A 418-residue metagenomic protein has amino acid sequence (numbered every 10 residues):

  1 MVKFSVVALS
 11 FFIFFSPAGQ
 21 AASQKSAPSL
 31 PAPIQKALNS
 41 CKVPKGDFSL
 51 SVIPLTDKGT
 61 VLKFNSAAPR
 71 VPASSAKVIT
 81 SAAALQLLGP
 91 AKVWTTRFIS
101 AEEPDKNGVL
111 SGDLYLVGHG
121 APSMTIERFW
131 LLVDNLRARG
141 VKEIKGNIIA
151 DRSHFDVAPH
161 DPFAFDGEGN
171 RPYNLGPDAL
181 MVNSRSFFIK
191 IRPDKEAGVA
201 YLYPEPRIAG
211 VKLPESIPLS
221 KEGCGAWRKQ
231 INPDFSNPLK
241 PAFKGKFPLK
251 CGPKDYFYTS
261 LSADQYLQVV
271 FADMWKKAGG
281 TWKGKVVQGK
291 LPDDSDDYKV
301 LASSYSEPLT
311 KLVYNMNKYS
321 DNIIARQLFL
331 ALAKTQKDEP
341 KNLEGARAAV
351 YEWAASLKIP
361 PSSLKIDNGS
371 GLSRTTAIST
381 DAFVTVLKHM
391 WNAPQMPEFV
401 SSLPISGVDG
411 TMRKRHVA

Functional and structural regions predicted by a protein language model:
S5-S16: Bacterial N-terminal signal peptides
A21-P33, A37, L55-T56, T380 (+1 more regions): Large, well-folded core regions of big proteins
A22-N39, L87-P361: Conserved serine DD-peptidase/penicillin-binding transpeptidase domain and beta-lactam-recognizing active-site
N39-F64, V287: A short, well-structured edge-of-sheet supersecondary motif
V61-F64, Y319, F329-A418: Small-residue-rich helix-loop
K63-A83: Short active-site loop at a secondary-structure junction that contains or immediately precedes the catalytic residue(s)
V78-A83, Y266, V270, A382-T385: Short amphipathic alpha-helical face segments that pack within enzyme cores and frequently flank/anchor catalytic
